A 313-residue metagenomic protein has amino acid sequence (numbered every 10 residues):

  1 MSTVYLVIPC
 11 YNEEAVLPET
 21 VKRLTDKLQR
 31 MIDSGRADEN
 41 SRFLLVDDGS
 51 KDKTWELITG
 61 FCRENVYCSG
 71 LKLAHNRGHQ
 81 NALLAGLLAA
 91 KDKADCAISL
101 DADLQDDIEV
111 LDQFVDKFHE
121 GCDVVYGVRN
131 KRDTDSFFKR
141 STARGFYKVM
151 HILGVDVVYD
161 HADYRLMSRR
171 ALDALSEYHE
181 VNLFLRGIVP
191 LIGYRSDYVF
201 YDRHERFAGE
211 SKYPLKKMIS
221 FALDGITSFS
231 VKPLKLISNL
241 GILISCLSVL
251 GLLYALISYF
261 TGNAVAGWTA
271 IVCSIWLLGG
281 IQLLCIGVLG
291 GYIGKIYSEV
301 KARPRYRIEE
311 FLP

Functional and structural regions predicted by a protein language model:
M1-D135: Structured catalytic core of nucleotide-sugar glycosyltransferases
P9, K27, F61, L73 (+6 more regions): Amphipathic alpha-helical segments that mediate coupling or scaffolding at interfaces
P9, L73-H75, R165, S238 (+2 more regions): Short conserved micro-motifs on helix faces and helix-strand junctions that flank and scaffold key functional residues
D26, R30, G60, E64 (+7 more regions): Conserved amphipathic alpha-helical interaction elements at protein-protein interfaces in regulatory, energy-coupling
Y67-H75, H79-A89, C96, I108-L185 (+1 more regions): Acceptor/aglycone-binding surface of glycosyltransferases and processive sugar-polymer synthases
F184-P313: Hydrophobic helical membrane-anchoring modules
